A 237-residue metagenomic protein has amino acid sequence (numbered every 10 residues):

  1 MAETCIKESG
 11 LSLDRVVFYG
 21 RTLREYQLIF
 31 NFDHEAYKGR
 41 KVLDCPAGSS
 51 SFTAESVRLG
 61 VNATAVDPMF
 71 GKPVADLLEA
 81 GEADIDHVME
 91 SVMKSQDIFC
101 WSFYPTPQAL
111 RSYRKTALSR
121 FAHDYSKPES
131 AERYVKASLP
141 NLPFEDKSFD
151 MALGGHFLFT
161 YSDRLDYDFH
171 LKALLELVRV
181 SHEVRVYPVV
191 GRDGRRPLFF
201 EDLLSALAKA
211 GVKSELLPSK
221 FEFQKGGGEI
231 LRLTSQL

Functional and structural regions predicted by a protein language model:
F18-K41, S49-S51: Conserved alpha-helix/loop element of class I SAM-dependent methyltransferases that forms part of the SAM/SAH-binding
Y37-M69: Conserved class I S-adenosyl-L-methionine
R58-E132: Class I S-adenosyl-L-methionine-dependent methyltransferase module
S130-L142: Conserved SAM-binding strand-loop segment of SAM-dependent methyltransferases
P140-L153: A short acidic, Gly/Pro-enriched loop at the edge of an enzyme's catalytic core that lines a small-molecule cofactor
Y161-E176: A short, conserved alpha-helix within the catalytic core of class I
A173, L177-V190: Conserved beta-strand signature within the Rossmann-like core of class I S-adenosyl-L-methionine
R192-L237: Class I S-adenosyl-L-methionine
